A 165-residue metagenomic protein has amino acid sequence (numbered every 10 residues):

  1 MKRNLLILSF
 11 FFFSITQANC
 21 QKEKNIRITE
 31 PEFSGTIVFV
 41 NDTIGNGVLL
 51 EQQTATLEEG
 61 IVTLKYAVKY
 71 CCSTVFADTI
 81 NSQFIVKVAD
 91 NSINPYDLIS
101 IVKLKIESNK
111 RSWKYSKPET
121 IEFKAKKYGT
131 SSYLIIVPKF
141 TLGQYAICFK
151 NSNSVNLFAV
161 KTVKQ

Functional and structural regions predicted by a protein language model:
N4-S14: Sec-dependent N-terminal signal peptides
T16-C20: Sec/Tat signal peptide C-region and signal peptidase I cleavage site
Q21-W113, N151-Q165: Primarily secretory-pathway and cell-envelope proteins
P95-I99, F123, G143: Short beta-strand/loop motifs in extracellular/secreted proteins, especially within beta-sandwich accessory domains
K110-Y128: Extended, solvent-exposed segments with strong compositional bias
T130-P138: Exposed aromatic-hydrophobic patches
V137-P138, Q144-N156: Short, exposed beta-strand-loop hairpins at the edges of beta-sheets in extracellular/periplasmic proteins
